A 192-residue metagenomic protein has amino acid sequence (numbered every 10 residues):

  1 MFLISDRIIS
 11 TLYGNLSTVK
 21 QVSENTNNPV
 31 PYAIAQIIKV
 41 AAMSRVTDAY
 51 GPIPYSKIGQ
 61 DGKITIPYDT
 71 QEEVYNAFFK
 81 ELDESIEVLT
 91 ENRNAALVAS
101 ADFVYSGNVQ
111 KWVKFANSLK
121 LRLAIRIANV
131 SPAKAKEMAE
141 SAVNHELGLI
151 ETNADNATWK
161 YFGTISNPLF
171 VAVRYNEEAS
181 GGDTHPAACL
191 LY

Functional and structural regions predicted by a protein language model:
M1-I38, A42-Y192: Structured, solvent-exposed acidic/aromatic patches
